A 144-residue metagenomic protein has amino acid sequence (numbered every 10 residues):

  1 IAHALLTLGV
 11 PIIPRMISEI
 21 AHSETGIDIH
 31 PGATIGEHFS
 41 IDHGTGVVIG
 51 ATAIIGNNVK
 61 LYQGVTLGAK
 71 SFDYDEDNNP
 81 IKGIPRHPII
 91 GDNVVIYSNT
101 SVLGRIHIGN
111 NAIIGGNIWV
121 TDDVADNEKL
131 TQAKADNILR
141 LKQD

Functional and structural regions predicted by a protein language model:
I1-T7, H30, E37: Conserved binding-pocket/active-site segment within a compact domain
A2-E19: Terminal amphipathic alpha-helical/low-complexity segments used for targeting or macromolecular assembly
H22-K142: Structural signal for interior beta-strand "rungs" in well-ordered beta-sheet cores of soluble enzyme domains
